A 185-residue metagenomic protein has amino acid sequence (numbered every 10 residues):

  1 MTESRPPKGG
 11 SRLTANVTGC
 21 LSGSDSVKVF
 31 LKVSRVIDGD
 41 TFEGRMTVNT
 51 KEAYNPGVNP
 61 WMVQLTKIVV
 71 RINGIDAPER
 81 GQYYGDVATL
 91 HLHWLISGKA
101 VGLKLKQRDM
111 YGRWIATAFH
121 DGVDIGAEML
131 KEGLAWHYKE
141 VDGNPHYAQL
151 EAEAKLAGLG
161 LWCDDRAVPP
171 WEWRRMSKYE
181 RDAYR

Functional and structural regions predicted by a protein language model:
T2-E3, P7-Y138: Electropositive
V141-R185: N-terminal targeting pre-sequences for secretion and organelle import
